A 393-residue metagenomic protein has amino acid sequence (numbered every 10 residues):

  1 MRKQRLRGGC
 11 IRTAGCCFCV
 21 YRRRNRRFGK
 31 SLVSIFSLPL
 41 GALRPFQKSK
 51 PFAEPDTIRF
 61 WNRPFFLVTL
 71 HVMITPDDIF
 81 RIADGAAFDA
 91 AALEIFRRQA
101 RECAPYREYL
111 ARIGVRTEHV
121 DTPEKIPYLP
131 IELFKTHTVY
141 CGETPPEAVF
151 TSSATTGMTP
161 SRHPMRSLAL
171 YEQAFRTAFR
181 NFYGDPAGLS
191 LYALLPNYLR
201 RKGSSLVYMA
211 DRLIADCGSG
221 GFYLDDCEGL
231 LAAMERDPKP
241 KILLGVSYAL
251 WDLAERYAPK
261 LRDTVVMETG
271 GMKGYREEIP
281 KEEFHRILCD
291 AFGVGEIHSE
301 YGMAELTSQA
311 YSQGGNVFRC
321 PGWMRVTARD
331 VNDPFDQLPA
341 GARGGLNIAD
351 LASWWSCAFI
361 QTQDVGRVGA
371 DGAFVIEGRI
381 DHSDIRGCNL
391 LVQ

Functional and structural regions predicted by a protein language model:
Q4-R5, S31, S49-P51, P55: Cationic, low-complexity basic patches in intrinsically disordered or flexible, solvent-exposed regions
C10, C16-C19: Cysteine-centered motifs
T57, V68-T69: Short, positively charged and aromatic/hydrophobic N-terminal segments
L70-I79, A83-R98, E102-P105, G188 (+3 more regions): Active-site glycine/GP-rich loop and adjacent strand/helix microenvironment that borders small-molecule binding pockets
R101-T151, G157-P164, Y171-A187: Active-site diphosphate/adenylate-binding microenvironment
